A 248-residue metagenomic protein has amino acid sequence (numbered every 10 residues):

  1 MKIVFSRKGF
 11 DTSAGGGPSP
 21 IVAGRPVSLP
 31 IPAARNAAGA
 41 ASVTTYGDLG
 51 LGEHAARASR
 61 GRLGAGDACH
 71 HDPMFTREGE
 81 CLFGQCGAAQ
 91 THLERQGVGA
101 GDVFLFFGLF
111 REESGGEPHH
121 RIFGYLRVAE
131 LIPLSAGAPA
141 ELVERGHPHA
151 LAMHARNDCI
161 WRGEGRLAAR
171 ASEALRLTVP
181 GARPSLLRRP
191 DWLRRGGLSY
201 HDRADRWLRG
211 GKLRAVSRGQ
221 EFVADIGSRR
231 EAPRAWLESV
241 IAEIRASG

Functional and structural regions predicted by a protein language model:
M1-G50, L131-G248: Contiguous surface segments at macromolecular interaction interfaces
F5, V103, F123-Y125: Conserved hydrophobic/aromatic beta-strand scaffold that supports enzyme active sites
L51-H119: Short N-terminal edge-element motif at the start of the domain
G115-I132: Short beta-strand-centered aromatic/proline hotspots
